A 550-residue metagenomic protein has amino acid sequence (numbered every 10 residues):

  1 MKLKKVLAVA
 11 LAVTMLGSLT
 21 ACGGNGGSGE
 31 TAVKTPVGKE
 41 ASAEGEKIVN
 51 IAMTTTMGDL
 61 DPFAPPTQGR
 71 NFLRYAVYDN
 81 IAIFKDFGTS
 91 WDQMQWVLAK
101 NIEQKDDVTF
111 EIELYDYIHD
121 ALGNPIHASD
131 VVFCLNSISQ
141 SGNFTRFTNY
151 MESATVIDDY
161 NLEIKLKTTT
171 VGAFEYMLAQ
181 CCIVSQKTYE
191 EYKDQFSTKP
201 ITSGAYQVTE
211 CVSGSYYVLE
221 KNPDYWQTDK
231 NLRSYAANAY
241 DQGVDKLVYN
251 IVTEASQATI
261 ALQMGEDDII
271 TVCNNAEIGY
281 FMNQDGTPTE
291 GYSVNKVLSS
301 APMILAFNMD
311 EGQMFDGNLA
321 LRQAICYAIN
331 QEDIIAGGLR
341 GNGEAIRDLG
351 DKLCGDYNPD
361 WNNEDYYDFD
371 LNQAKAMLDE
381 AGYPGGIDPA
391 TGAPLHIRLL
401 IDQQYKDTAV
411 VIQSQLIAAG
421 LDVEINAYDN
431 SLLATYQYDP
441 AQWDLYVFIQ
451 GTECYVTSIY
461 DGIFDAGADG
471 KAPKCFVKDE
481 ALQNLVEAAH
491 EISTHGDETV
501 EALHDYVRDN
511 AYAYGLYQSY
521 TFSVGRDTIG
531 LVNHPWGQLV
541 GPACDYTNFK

Functional and structural regions predicted by a protein language model:
V6, Y206, E344-A381, I401 (+1 more regions): Structural transition elements
A52-K105, E113, N136, I201: N-terminal lobe/hinge region of extracytoplasmic solute-binding protein
T54-Y75, Q95-L98, N124, G172-C181 (+3 more regions): A structural "hinge/loop" feature
L73, V212, Y216, M303 (+3 more regions): Detector for C-terminal structural segments
E103, R146-Y189, D194-V212: Surface-exposed binding/hinge segments that line and control ligand-binding clefts or catalytic entry sites
H127-C134, N161, G204-A205, G243-K246 (+4 more regions): Alpha-helical secondary-structure segments
T145, A154-V156, T209-V218, V248-D310 (+2 more regions): Extracellular/periplasmic solute-recognition and catalytic clefts
A381-T452, T521: Ligand/substrate-recognition segments at binding pockets and active sites
